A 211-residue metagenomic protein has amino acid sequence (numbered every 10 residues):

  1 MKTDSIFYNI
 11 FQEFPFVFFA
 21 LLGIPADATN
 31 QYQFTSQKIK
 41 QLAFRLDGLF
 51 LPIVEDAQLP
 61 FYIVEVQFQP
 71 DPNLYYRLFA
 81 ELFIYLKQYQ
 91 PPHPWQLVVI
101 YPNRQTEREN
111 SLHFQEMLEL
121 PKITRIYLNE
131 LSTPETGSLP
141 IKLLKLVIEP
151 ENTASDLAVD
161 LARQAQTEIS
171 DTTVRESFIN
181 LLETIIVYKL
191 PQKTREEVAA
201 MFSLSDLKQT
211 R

Functional and structural regions predicted by a protein language model:
M1-R211: Elongated, amphipathic alpha-helical interaction scaffolds
